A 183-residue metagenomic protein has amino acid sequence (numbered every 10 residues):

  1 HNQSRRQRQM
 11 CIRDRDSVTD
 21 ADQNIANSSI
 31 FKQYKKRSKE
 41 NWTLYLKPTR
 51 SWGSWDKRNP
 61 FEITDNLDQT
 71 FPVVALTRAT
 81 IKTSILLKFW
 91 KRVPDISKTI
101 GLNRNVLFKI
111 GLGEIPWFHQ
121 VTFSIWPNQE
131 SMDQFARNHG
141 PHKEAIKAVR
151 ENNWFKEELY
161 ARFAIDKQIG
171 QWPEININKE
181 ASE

Functional and structural regions predicted by a protein language model:
H1-D14: Single conserved hydrophobic/aromatic residue that forms the stacking wall/gate of nucleotide- or nucleobase-binding
R6, S17-I25, K35-V121, E130-G140 (+1 more regions): Short S/T/G/P-rich N-terminal loop/turn motif that feeds into the first structured element of a domain
N27-I30, H142-A145: Compact nucleic-acid interaction/catalytic patches
Q33-K35, R150-E151: Tandem-repeat/low-complexity and Cys-motif detector
P127: Extracellular/lumenal glycan-associated surfaces
S131-Q134, E144, A148-E151: Short basic/hydrophobic patches in alpha-helices and adjacent helix-turn junctions that form amphipathic surface motifs
F155: An exposed tryptophan-centered "aromatic clamp" motif
